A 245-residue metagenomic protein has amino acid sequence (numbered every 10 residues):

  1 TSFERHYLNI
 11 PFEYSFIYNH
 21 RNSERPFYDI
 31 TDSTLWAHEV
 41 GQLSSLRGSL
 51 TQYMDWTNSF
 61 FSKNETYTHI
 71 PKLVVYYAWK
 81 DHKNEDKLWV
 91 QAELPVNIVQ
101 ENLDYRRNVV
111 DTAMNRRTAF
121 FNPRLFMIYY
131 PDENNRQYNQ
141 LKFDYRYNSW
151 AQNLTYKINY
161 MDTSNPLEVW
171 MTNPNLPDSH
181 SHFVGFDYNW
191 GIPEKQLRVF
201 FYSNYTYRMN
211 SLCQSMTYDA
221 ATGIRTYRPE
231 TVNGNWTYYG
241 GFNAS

Functional and structural regions predicted by a protein language model:
T1-S245: Exposed, low-structure sequence patches enriched in small/polar residues
